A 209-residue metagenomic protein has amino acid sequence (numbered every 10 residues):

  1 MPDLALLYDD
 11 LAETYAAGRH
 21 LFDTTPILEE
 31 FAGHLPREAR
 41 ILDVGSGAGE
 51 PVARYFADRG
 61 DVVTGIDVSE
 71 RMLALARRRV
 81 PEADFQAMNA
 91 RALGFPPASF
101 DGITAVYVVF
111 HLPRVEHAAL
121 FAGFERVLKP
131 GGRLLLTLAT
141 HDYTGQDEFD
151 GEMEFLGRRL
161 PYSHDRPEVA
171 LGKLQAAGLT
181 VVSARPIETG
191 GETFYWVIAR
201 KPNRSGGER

Functional and structural regions predicted by a protein language model:
M1-P36, D142: Conserved class I S-adenosyl-L-methionine
L42, A48-A92: Class I SAM-dependent methyltransferase SAM/SAH-binding core
R91-I103: A short acidic, Gly/Pro-enriched loop at the edge of an enzyme's catalytic core that lines a small-molecule cofactor
G102-E116: A short SAM/SAH-binding and catalytic strip from SAM-dependent methyltransferases
A118-P130: A short glycine-rich, Lys/Arg-flanked "PGG" loop and its adjoining helix->strand segment in the class I
L135-P161: Conserved class I S-adenosyl-L-methionine
Y162-A177: Short alpha-helix
P186-R209: Core SAM-dependent methyltransferase catalytic element
